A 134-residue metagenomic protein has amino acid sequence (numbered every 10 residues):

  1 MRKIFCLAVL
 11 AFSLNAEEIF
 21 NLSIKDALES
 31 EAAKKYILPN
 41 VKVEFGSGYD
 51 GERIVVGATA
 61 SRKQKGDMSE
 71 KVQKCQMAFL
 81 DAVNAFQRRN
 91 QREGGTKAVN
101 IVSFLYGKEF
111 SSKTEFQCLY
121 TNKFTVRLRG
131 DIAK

Functional and structural regions predicted by a protein language model:
K3-S13: Sec-dependent N-terminal signal peptides
L14-E18: Boundary at the C-terminal end of the N-terminal hydrophobic targeting segment
L22-I24: Phosphate-backbone recognition surface of nucleic-acid-processing proteins
D26-D67: Compositionally biased P/S/T/G-rich terminal and signal peptide-adjacent segments that lie outside catalytic cores
G51-F110: Short, well-ordered alpha-helical segments
N100-K134: Surface-exposed short loop/turn segments
